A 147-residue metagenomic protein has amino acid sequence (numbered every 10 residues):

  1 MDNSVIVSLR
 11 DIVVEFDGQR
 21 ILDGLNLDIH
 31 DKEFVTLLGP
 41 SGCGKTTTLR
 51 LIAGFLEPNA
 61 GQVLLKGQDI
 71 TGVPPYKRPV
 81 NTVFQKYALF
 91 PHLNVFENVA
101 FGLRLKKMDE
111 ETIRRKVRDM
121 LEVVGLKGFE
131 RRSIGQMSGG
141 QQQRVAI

Functional and structural regions predicted by a protein language model:
D2-I147: ABC family nucleotide-binding domain
